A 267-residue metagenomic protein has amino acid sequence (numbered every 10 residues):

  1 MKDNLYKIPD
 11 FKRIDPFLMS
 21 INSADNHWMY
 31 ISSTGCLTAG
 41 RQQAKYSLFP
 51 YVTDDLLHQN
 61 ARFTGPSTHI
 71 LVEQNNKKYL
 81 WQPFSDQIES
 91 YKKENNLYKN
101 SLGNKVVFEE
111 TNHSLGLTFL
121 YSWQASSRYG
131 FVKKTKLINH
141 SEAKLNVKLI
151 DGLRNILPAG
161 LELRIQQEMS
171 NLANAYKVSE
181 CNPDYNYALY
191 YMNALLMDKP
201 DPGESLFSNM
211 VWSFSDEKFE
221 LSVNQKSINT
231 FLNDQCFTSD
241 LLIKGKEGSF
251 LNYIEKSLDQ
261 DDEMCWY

Functional and structural regions predicted by a protein language model:
M1-Y267: Anionic coordination/interaction segments
